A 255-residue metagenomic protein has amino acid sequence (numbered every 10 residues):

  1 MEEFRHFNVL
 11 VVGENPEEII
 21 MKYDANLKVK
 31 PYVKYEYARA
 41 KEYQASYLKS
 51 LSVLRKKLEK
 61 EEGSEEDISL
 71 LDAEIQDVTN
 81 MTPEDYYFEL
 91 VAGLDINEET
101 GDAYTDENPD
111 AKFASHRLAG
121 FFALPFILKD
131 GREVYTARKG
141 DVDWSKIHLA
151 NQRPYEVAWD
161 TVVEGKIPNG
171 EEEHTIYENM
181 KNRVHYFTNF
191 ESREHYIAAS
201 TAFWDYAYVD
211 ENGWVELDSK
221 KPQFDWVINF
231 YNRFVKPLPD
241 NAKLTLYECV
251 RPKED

Functional and structural regions predicted by a protein language model:
M1-R233, P237, K253-D255: Acidic (Asp/Glu-rich) sequence patches and key acidic residues that form negatively charged surfaces used
N241-D255: C-terminal or internal capping secondary-structure element at the end of a domain, subdomain, or sheet
